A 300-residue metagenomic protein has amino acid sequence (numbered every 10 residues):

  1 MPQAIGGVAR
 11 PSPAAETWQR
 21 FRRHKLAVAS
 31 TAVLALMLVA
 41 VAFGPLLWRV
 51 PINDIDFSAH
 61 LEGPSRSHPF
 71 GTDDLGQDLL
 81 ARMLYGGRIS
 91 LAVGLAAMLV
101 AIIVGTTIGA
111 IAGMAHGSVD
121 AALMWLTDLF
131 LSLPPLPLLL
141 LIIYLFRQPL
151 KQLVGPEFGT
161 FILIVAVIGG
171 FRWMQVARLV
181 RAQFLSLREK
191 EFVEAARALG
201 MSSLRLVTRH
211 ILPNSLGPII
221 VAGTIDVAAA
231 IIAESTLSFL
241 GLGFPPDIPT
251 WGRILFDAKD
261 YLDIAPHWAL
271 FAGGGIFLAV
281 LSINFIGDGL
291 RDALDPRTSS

Functional and structural regions predicted by a protein language model:
M1-T106, A110-I111, S118, S132 (+7 more regions): Gly/Trp-centered helix-boundary motif
P69, L79, I103-V104, G113-M114 (+2 more regions): Generic hydrophobic transmembrane alpha-helix motif, especially the helices
Q77-A92, A96, A112, H116-M124 (+2 more regions): Amphipathic cytosolic juxtamembrane alpha-helices at the membrane-cytosol interface of multi-pass membrane transporters
R88, F130, P134, F171-M174 (+9 more regions): Residue-level hotspots within pore-lining transmembrane alpha-helices of multi-pass secondary transporters
I89-V93, I108, M124, I162-A166 (+5 more regions): Short alpha-helical transmembrane interface motifs in multi-pass membrane proteins
I111-A112, I142, F146, V180 (+4 more regions): Hydrophobic alpha-helical interface/terminus motif in multipass membrane transporters
M114-S118, F158, T224, F239 (+1 more regions): Helix-loop interface residues and adjacent transmembrane-helix termini in multi-pass membrane transporters, primarily
P137-L141, L145, V165, G169 (+2 more regions): Non-cytoplasmic
